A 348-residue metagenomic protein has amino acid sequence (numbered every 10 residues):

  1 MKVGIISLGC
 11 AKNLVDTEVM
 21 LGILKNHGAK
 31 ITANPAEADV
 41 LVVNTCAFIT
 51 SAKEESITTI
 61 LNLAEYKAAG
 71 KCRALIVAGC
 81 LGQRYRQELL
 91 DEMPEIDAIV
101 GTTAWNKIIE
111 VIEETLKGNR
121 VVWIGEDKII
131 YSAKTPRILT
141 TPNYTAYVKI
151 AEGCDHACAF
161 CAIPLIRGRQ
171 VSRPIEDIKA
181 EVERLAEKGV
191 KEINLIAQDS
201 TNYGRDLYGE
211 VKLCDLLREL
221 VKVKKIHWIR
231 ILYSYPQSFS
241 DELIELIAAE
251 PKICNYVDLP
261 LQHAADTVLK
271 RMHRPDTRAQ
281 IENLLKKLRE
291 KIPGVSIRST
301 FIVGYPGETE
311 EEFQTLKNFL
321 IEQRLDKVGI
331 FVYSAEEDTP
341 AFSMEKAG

Functional and structural regions predicted by a protein language model:
M1-Y203, E242, I253, V257 (+4 more regions): Proteins enriched for Cys/Gly/acidic motifs involved in redox and nucleic-acid/cofactor modification
V42, Y208-E210, S343-E345: Short low-complexity, flexible loop/linker segments enriched in glycine and/or proline with clustered acidic
L75-V77, R84, E187-E310, I321: Conserved SAM/AdoMet-binding glycine-rich loop
K225, R324-L325, S343: Conserved N-terminal phosphate-binding loop of PLP-dependent enzymes in the Aspartate aminotransferase
Y305-P306, K346-G348: Short, surface-exposed loop/turn motifs that are enriched in glycine and acidic residues and include a nearby proline
E337-A347: Anionic-ligand binding region
